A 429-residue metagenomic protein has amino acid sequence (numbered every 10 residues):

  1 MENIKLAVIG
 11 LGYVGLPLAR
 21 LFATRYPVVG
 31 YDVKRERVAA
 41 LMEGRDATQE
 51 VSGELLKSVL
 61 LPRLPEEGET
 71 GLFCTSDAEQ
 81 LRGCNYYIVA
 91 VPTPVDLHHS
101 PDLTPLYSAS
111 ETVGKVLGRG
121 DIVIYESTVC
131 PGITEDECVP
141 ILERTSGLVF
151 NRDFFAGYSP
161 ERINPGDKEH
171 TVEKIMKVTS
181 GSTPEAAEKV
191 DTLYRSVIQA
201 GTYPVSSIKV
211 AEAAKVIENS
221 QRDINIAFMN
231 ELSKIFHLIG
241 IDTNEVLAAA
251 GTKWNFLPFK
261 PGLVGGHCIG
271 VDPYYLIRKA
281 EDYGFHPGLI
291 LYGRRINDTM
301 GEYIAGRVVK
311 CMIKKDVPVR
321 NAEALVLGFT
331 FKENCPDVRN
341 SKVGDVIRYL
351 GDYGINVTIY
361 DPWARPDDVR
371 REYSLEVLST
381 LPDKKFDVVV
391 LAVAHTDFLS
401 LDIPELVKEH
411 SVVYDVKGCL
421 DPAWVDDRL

Functional and structural regions predicted by a protein language model:
M1-L429: Structural/interface elements that position substrates and couple domains in central-metabolism enzymes
